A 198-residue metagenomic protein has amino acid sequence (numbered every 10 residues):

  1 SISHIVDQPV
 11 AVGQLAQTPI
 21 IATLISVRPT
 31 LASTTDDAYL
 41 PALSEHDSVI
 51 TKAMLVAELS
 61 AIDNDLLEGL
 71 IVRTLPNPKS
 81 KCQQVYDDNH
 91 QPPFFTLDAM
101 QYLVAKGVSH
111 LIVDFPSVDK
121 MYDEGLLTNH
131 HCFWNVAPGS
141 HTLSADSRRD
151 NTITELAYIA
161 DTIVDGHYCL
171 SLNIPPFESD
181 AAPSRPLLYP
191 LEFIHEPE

Functional and structural regions predicted by a protein language model:
S1-E198: Active-/binding-site microenvironments in catalytic and ligand-binding cores
